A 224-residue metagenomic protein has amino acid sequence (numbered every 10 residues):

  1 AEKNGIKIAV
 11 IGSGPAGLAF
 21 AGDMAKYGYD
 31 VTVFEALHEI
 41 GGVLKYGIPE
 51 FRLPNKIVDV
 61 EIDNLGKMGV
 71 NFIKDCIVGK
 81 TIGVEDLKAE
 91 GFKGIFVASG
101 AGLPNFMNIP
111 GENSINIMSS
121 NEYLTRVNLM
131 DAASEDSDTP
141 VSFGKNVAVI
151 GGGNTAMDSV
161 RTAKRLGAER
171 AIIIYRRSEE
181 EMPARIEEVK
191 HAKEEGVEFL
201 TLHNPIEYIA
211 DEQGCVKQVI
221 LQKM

Functional and structural regions predicted by a protein language model:
A1, H38, P110-N121: Non-heme iron-sulfur electron-transfer modules
E2-I8, I117, F143-G144: A short, charged/proline- and glycine-enriched loop that marks the coil->beta-strand transition at the N-terminal
I6-T32, T155-K164: N-terminal Rossmann-like FAD-binding beta1-loop-alpha1 element of flavoenzymes
I11, F34, G91-G100, A148-I150: Short hydrophobic core segments
S13, A36, G152, Y175-S178 (+1 more regions): Cofactor-binding loop segments of dinucleotide-utilizing enzymes, especially the Rossmann-like FAD- and NAD(P)+-binding
A16, E39, G102, T155 (+1 more regions): Conserved Rossmann-like nucleotide-cofactor binding loop
Y29-K45, A171-E180: Glycine-rich FAD pyrophosphate-binding loop
K56-F106, S119, L129-S137, S142-F143 (+1 more regions): A Rossmann-like FAD-binding core segment of flavoenzymes
